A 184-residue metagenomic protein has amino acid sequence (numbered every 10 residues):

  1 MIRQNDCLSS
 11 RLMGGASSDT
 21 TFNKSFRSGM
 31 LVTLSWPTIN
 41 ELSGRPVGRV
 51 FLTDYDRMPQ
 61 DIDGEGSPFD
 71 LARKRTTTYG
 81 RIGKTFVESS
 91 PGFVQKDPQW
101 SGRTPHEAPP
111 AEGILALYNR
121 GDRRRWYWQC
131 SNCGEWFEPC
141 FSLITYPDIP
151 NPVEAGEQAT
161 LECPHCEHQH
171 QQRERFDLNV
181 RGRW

Functional and structural regions predicted by a protein language model:
M1-G48, W126: Inter-Walker segment of RecA-like/P-loop motor cores
Q4-L8, K74, P139: Conserved helix-loop functional segments at active or binding sites
L8-S9, P59-I62: Short, polar/flexible loop-turn hinges at active-site or ligand-entry regions and domain interfaces
T20, G29-T33, R45-V50, D54-D56 (+2 more regions): Conserved P-loop NTPase catalytic core
I39, R57-Q60: Residues immediately C-terminal
L42-G44, T76-R81, R123: Conserved catalytic network of the ASCE P-loop NTPase/AAA+ motor domain
I62-R81: Short, conserved "post-DEAD/DEAH" coupling segment immediately C-terminal to helicase motif II within the SF2/RecA-like
T77-V94: Conserved helicase ATPase motor motifs in RecA-like P-loop NTPase domains
